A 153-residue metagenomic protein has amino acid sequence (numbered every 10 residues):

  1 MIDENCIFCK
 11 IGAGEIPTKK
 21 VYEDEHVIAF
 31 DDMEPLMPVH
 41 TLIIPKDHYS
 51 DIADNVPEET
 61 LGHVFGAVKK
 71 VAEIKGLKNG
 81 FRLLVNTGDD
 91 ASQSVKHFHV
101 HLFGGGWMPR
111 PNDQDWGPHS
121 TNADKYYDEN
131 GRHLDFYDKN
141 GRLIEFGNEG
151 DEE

Functional and structural regions predicted by a protein language model:
M1-E153: HIT superfamily nucleotide-processing domains
